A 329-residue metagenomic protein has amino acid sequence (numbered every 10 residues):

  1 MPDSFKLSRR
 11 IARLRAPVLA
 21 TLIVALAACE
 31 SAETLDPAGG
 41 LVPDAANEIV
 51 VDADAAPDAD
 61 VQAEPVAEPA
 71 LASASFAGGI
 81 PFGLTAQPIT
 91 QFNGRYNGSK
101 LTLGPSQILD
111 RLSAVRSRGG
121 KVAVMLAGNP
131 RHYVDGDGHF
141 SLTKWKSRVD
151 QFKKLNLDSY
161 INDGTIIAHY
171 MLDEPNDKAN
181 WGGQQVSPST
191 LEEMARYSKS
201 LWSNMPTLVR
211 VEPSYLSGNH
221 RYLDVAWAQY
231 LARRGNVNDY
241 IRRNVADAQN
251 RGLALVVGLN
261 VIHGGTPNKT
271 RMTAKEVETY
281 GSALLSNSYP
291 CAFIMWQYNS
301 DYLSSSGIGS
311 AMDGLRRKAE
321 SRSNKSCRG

Functional and structural regions predicted by a protein language model:
M1-A12: N-terminal secretory signal peptides that target proteins for export/translocation
R10, L22-I23, E48: Generic short N-terminal amphipathic or hydrophobic helices
R13-A20: Sec-dependent signal peptide recognition, specifically the positively charged N-region followed immediately by
A25-A28: C-terminal motif of bacterial Sec signal peptides marking the signal peptidase cleavage site
E30-E33: Bacterial signal peptide processing site
A38-A74: Post-signal peptide N-terminal segment of mature Sec-exported envelope proteins
V66-G329: Glycan-processing catalytic domains of CAZymes
